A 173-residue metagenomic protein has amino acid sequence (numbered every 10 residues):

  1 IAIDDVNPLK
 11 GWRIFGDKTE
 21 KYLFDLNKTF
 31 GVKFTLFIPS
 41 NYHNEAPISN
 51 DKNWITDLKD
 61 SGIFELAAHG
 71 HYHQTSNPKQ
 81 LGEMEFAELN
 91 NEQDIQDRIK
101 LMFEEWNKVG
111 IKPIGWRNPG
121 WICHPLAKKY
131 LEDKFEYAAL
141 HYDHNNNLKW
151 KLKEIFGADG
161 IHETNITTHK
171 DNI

Functional and structural regions predicted by a protein language model:
I1-K28, V32: N-terminal regions that are enriched for targeting/export leaders and immediately downstream pro/stem segments
I3-D4, A68, A139-Y142: Active-site flanking residues adjacent to catalytic metal/cofactor-binding acidic residues
F15-D17, N50-D51, L81-G82, Y130-E132: Short, glycine/charged-enriched secondary-structure capping and boundary segments
Y22, W54, L126-Y130: A short acidic, amphipathic alpha-helical/loop segment
D25-F34, D133-A139: Structural alpha-beta junctions
L26-N27, L58, W106, L131: Generic structural signal for hydrophobic
V32-P125: Metal-dependent polysaccharide deacetylase catalytic core of the NodB/CE4 family, i.e., the active-site-bearing domain
A46-I48, T75, K108-I111, G115-I173: Active-site-adjacent pocket scaffolds in enzyme catalytic domains
